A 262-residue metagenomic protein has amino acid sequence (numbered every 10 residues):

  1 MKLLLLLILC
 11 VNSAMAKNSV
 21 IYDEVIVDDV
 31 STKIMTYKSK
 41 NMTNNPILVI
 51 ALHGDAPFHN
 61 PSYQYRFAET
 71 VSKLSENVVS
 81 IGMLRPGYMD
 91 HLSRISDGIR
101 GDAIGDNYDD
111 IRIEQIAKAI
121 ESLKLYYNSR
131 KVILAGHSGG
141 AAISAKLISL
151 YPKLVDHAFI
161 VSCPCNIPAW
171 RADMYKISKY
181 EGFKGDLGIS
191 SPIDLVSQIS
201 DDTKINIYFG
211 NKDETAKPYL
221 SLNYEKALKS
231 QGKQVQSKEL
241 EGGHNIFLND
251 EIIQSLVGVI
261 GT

Functional and structural regions predicted by a protein language model:
K40-L84: Short, surface-exposed "cap/lid" segments of acyl-processing enzymes
L84-Y108: Cap/lid segment of the alpha/beta-hydrolase catalytic domain
I99-Y126: Alpha/beta-hydrolase active-site loop
Y127-G136: Alpha/beta-hydrolase fold nucleophile elbow
A135-G140, S144: Gly/Ala-rich beta-loop-alpha elbow adjacent to hydrolase catalytic centers
F159-P168: Active-site nucleophile loop of the alpha/beta-hydrolase fold
I167-Q231: The feature captures the conserved acid-bearing segment of alpha/beta-hydrolase catalytic domains
L222-T262: C-terminal catalytic histidine-bearing segment of alpha/beta-hydrolase fold enzymes
